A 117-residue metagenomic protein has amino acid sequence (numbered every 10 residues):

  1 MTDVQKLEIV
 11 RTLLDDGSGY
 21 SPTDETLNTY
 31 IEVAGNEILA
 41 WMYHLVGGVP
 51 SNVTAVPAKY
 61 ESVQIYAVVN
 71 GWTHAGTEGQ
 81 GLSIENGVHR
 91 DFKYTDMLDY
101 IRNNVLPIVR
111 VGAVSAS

Functional and structural regions predicted by a protein language model:
M1-S117: Divalent metal-cofactor coordination and adjacent catalytic microenvironments
